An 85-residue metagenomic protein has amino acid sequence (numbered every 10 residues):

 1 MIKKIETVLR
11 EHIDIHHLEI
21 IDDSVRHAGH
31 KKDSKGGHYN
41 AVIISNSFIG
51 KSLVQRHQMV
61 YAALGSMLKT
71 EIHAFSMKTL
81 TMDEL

Functional and structural regions predicted by a protein language model:
M1-K31: N-terminal first-folded block
I5, I20, I43-I44, V60: Hydrophobic aliphatic residue packing
I13, G37, T70: Structured loop/turn residues at beta-strand edges in well-structured enzyme cores
I21-S24, V42-I44, K78-L80: Solvent-exposed beta-strand sheet faces enriched in polar/charged residues
K32-H38: A short, glycine/Asx- and small/polar-enriched loop/turn that sits immediately N-terminal to a beta-strand
Y39-N40, L53: Short, flexible micro-motifs
I49, L53-L85: C-terminal structural segments of small proteins and small subunits
